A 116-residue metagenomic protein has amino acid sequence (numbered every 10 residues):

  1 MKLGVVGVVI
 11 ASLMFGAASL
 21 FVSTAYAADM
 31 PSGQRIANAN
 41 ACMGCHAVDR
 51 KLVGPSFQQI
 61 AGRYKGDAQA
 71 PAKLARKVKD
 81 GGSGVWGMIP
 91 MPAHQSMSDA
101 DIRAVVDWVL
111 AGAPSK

Functional and structural regions predicted by a protein language model:
M1-M30, K116: N-terminal export/targeting leaders of redox proteins
V22-A37, R63-K65: Electrostatic cytochrome c docking/interface patches
D29, A70, L74, D101-V105: Stable alpha-helical elements in mature extracytoplasmic
N40-V48, V105: The canonical Cys-X-X-Cys-His
C42, G82-W86, P114: Generic structural signal for secondary-structure transition and capping sites
H46, K79, L110-A113: Protein kinase-like catalytic domain
V53-G62, K77-V106: Axial heme c-ligation environment in periplasmic c-type cytochrome domains
